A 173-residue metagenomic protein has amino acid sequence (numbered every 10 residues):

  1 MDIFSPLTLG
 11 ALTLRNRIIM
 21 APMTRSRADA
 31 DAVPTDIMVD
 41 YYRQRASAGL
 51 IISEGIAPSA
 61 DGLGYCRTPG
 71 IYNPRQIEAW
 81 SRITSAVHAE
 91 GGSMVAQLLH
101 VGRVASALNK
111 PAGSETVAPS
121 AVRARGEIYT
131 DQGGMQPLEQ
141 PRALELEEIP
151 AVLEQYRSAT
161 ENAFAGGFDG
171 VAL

Functional and structural regions predicted by a protein language model:
M1-N16, P119-V122, G126-I128: N-terminal carbohydrate-binding accessory modules
S5, I18-A21, I51-S53, M94-A96 (+1 more regions): Hydrophobic faces of well-ordered beta-strands that scaffold small-molecule active sites in alpha/beta enzyme cores
L9-G10, R17-D36, R45, L50: N-terminal binding-site loop/beta-alpha segment at the start of enzyme catalytic domains that lines or forms
R17, G55-A112, L146-E147: Acidic/aromatic-lined carbohydrate-recognition and catalytic surfaces of CAZymes acting on diverse glycans
M20, R45, V87, A96 (+1 more regions): Conserved, mostly hydrophobic/aromatic
V33-R45, A151-E161: Short, acidic/polar
M38-S59, G166-G170: Catalytic domains of carbohydrate-active enzymes, especially glycoside hydrolases
L99-E161: Non-globular sequence segments
